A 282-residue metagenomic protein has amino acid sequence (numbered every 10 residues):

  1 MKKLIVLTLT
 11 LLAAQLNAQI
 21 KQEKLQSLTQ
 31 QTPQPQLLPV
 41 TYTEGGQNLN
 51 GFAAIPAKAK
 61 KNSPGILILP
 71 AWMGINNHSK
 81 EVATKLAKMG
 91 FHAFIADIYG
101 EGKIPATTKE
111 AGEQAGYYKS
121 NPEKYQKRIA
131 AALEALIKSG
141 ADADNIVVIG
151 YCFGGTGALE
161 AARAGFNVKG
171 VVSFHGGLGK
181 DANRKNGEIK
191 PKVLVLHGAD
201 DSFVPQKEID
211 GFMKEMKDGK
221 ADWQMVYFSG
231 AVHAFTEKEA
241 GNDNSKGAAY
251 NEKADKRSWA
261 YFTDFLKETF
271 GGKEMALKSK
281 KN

Functional and structural regions predicted by a protein language model:
Q26-P33, L38-S139, E237-A249: Serine-hydrolase catalytic machinery in alpha/beta-hydrolase-like enzymes
V82, P205-M216: Short alpha-helix in the alpha/beta-hydrolase fold that links the catalytic acid
G140-Y151: Alpha/beta-hydrolase fold nucleophile elbow
G150-G154, A158: Gly/Ala-rich beta-loop-alpha elbow adjacent to hydrolase catalytic centers
N167-G177: A conserved short beta-strand
V195-H197: Short beta-strand/loop motif that positions the catalytic acidic residue of the alpha/beta-hydrolase fold
D200-V204, H233: Acidic catalytic loop of the alpha/beta-hydrolase fold
D222-N282: C-terminal catalytic histidine-bearing segment of alpha/beta-hydrolase fold enzymes
